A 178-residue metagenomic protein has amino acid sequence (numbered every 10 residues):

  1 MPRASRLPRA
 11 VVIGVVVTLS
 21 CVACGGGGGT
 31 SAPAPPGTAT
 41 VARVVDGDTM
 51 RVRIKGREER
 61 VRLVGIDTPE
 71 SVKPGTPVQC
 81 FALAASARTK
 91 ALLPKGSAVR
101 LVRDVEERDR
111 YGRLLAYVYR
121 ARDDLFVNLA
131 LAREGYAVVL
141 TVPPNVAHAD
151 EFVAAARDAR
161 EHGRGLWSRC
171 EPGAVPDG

Functional and structural regions predicted by a protein language model:
P2-G178: Small beta-barrel nucleic-acid-binding modules, primarily SNase/OB-fold domains and secondarily Tudor-like barrels
